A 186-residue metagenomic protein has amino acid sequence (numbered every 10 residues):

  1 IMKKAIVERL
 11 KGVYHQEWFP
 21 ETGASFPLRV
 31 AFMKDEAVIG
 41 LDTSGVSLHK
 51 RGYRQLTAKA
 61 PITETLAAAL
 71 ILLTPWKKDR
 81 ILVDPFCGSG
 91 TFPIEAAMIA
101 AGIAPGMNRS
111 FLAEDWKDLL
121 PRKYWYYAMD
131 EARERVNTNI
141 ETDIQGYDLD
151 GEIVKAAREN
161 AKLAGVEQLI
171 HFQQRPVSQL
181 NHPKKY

Functional and structural regions predicted by a protein language model:
I1-T65, I71: Non-catalytic, mostly N-terminal accessory regions of nucleic-acid modification and defense proteins
Y14, Y53, Y124-Y127, Y147 (+1 more regions): Sequence-level detector for tyrosine residue identity
A31-T43, I99-G102, K123-E131, Y186: Short, charged low-complexity intrinsically disordered segments located at boundaries of structured domains
I62-S178: Conserved S-adenosyl-L-methionine
D79, K185-Y186: Local beta-strand N-terminus motif with an aromatic residue
Q179-K184: Short conserved loop adjoining the S-adenosyl-L-methionine
